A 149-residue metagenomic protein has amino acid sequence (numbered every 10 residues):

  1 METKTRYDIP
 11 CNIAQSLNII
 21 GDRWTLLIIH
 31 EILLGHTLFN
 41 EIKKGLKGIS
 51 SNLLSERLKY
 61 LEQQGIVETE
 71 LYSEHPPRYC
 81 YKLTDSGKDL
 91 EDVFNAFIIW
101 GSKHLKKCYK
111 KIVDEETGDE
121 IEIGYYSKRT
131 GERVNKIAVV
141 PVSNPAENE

Functional and structural regions predicted by a protein language model:
M1-D8: A detector for short, charged/polar N-terminal pre-domain segments
C11-I49: N-terminal helix-turn-helix DNA-binding core of bacterial DNA-binding proteins
G21, S73-A96: Basic, amphipathic "hinge/linker" alpha-helix immediately C-terminal to the N-terminal HTH DNA-binding motif
N40, K59, Y79: Residues within the helices of the helix-turn-helix
K43-Y72: Canonical helix-turn-helix DNA-binding module
N95, I99-E149: C-terminal regulatory/oligomerization modules of transcriptional regulators
